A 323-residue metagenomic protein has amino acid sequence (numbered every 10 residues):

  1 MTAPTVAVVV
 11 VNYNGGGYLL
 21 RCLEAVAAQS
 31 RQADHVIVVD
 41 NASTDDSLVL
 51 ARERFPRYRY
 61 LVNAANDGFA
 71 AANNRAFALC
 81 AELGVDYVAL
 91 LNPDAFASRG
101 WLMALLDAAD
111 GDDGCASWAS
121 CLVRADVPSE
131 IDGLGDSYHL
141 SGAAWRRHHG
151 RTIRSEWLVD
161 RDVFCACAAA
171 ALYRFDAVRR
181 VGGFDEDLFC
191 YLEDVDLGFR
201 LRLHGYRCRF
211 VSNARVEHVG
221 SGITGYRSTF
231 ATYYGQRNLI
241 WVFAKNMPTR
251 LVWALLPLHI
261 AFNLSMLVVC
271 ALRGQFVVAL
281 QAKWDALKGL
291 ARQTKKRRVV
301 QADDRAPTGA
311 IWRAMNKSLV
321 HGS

Functional and structural regions predicted by a protein language model:
L20, D45-E53: Acidic helix N-cap motif at the loop->helix transition within catalytic regions of sugar-transfer enzymes
E24-A33: Short, acidic, metal-binding catalytic loop of nucleotide-sugar glycosyltransferases
N63-E82, P93: Glycine-rich, basic loop-to-helix element that forms the pyrophosphate-binding segment of sugar-nucleotide handling
G84-F96: Short beta-strand-to-loop acidic/aromatic patch adjacent to the donor-nucleotide binding site
A95-H139, A143: Conserved donor NDP-sugar-binding/catalytic core segment of glycosyltransferases
I131, L140-A144, R151-Y173, V195-L197 (+1 more regions): A recurrent flexible, glycine/aromatic-enriched loop bordering the glycosyltransferase active site that acts as
F164-R215: A short, conserved alpha-helix in the catalytic core of glycosyltransferases
H204-K295, D303, G309-R313: Active-site-adjacent helix/loop segment of glycosyltransferases that harbors family-specific signature motifs
